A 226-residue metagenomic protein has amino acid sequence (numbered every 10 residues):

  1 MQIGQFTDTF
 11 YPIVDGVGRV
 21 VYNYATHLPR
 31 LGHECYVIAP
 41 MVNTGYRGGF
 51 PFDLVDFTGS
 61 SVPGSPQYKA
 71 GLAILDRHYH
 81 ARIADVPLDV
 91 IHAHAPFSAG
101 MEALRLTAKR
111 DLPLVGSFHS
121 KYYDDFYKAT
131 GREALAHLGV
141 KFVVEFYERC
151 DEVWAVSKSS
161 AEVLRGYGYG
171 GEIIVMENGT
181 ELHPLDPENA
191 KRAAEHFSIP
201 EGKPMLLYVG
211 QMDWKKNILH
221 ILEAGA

Functional and structural regions predicted by a protein language model:
M1-T58: N-terminal subdomain of nucleotide-sugar transferases
V21, L28, L206, I221-L222: A structural motif in glycosyltransferase catalytic domains
A39, V55-T58, V140-N189: Donor nucleotide-sugar binding/catalytic pocket of nucleotide-sugar-dependent glycosyltransferases
F52-H80: A short, charged, and often flexible helix/loop element on the N-terminal side of the glycosyltransferase catalytic
I91-F118, Y122-Y123, L222: An aromatic- and histidine-rich active-site surface loop
P113-V115, D124-E145: Nucleotide-sugar donor phosphate/pyrophosphate-binding loop at the beta->alpha transition of glycosyltransferases
D186-I199: A short helix/loop element that forms part of the nucleotide-sugar donor recognition site in Leloir-type
I199-K216, L222-G225: Conserved donor-binding/catalytic core segment of Leloir-type glycosyltransferases
